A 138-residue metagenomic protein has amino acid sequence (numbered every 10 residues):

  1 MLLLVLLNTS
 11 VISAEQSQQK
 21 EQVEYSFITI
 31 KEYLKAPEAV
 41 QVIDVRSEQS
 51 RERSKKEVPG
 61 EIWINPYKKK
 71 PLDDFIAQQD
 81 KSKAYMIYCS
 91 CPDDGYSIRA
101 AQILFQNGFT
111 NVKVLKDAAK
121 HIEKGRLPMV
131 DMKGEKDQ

Functional and structural regions predicted by a protein language model:
M1-E52, V130-Q138: Flexible, polar/low-complexity N-terminal or interdomain linker segments that lie immediately upstream of folded
Q22, N111-Q138: C-terminal partner/receptor-binding element of secreted or periplasmic proteins
S26-T29, N65, K116: Short loop/edge segments at beta-strand edges and connector loops that shape dinucleotide/nucleotide cofactor-binding
I28-T29, K56, R99, I103 (+1 more regions): Extracytoplasmic/secreted proteins, especially bacterial periplasmic and envelope-associated proteins
L34, E52-K55, I103-Q106: A general structural signal for stabilizing positions within well-ordered secondary structure
A36-E38, E57, K81-K83: Residue-level preference for short coil/turn positions at secondary-structure junctions
Q41-D74: N-terminal, post-signal-peptide region of Sec/Tat-exported proteins
D73-I122: Catalytic cysteine-centered active loop of the rhodanese-like fold, especially the PTP/DSP P-loop
